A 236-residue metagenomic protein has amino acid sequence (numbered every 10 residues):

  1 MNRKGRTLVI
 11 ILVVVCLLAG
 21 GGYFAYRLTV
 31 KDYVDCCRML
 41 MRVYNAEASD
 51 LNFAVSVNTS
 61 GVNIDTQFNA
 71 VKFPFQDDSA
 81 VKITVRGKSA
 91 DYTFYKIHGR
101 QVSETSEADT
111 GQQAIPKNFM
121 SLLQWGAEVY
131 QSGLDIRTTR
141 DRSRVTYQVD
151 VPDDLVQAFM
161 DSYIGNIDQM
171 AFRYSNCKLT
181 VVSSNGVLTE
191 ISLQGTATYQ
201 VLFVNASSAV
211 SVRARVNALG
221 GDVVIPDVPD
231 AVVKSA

Functional and structural regions predicted by a protein language model:
N2-F73, V223, D230-A236: N-terminal leader/targeting segments and the immediate start of mature chains
T7, L193-A236: Non-transmembrane domains of secretory- and envelope-associated proteins
C37-V43, T66-F75, F94-G99, N176-S184 (+1 more regions): Extended lipid/amphipathic-ligand handling interfaces
A54-V62, T84-A90, A108, T196-Q200 (+1 more regions): Hydrophobic lipid-interacting interfaces of membrane-associated proteins
G61-F68, S89, G165-K178, N205-R213: Amphipathic hydrophobic-ligand
N63-Y130, I136: An acidic-aromatic
T84-S89, E104-T110, Q148-Q157, L193-A197: Secondary-structure transition/turn motif
L123-Q194: Extended beta-strand-rich segments in extracellular/periplasmic secretory proteins, especially within noncatalytic
